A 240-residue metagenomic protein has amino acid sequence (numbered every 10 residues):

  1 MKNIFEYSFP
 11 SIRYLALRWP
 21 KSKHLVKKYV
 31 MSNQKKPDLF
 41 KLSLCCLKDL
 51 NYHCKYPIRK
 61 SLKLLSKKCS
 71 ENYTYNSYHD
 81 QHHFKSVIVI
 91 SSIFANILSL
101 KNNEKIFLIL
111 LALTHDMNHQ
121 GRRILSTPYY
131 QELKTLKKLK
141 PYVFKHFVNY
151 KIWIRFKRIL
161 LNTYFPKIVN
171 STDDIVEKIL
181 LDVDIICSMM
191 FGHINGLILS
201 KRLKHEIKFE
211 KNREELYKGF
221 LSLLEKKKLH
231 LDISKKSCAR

Functional and structural regions predicted by a protein language model:
K2-L44, S77-K85, V89-N102, T114 (+3 more regions): Divalent metal-dependent phosphate-bond-processing catalytic cores, especially two-metal-ion Mg2+/Mn2+ enzymes that act
P37-E71: Short alpha-helical hairpin
P57-L62, L98-K105: Short N-terminal amphipathic alpha-helices
S61-C69, L108-H115, F156-Y164, I179-D184: Short alpha-helical scaffolding segments that buttress acidic/His motifs in well-ordered protein cores
S70-Y73, Y78: Conserved P-loop NTPase mechanochemical-coupling segment
N76, F84, S91, F107-L108 (+2 more regions): Histidine- and acidic-residue-rich, metal-dependent catalytic cores
R123-Y130: Metal-dependent catalytic cores of enzymes that make or break cyclic nucleotides and related phosphoester linkages
